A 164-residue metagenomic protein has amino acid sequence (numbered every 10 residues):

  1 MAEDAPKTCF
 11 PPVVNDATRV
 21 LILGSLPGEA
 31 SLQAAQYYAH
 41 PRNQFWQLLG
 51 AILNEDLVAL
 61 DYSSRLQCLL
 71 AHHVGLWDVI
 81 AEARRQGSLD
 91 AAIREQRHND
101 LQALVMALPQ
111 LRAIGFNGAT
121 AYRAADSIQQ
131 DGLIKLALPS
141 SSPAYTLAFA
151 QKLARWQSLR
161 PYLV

Functional and structural regions predicted by a protein language model:
M1-R19, H40-P41, G87-Q102, D126-V164: C-terminal capping/extension of enzyme domains
R19-S25: Short, hydrophobic/glycine-enriched beta-strand segments
P27-A30, A81-R84, T120-Y122, S141-A144: Short, solvent-exposed loop/turn segments at secondary-structure junctions
A30-A92: Short, surface-exposed acidic-centric catalytic microdomains
L57-D61, A124, G132: Short polar/charged helix/loop
A71-T120: Internal catalytic-core helix/loop-beta-alpha segment that presents or stabilizes conserved functional determinants
